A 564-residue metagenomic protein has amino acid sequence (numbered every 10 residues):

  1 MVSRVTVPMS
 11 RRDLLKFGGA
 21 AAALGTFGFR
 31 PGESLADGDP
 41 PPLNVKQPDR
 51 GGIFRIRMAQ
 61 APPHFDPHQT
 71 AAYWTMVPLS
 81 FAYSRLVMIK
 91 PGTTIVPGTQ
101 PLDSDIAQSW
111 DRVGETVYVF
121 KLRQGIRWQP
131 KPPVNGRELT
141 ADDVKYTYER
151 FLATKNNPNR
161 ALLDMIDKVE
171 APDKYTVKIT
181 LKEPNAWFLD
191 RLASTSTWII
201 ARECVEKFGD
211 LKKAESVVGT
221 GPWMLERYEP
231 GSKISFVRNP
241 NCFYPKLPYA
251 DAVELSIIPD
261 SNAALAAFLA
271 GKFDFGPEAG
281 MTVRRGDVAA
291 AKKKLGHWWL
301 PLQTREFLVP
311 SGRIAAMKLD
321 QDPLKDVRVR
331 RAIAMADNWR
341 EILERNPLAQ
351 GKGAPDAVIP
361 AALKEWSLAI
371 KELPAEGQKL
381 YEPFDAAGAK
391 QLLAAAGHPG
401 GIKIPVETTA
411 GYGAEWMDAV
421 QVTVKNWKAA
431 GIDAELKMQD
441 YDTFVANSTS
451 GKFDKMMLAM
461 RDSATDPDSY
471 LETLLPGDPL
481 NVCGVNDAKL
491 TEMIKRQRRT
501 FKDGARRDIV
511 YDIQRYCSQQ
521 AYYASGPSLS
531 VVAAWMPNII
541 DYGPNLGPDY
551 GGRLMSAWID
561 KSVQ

Functional and structural regions predicted by a protein language model:
M1-D13, A20-A23, F27: N-terminal secretory signal peptides
G28-G32, G38, A72-P78, E229-K233 (+6 more regions): Detector for C-terminal structural segments
G32-G38, K168-V169, E226-V237, E254-D320 (+3 more regions): Extracellular/periplasmic solute-recognition and catalytic clefts
R55, G136, T140-Y146, K174-T180 (+9 more regions): Alpha-helical secondary-structure segments
R57-G114, E149, S216-T220: N-terminal lobe/hinge region of extracytoplasmic solute-binding protein
Q60-L79, P132-R137, F188-T197, T220 (+3 more regions): A structural "hinge/loop" feature
W74, Q108-N156, K178, L255-I257 (+2 more regions): Aromatic- and charge-enriched surface segment that lines or borders ligand/interaction sites
D111, V119-Q124, N157-C204, R227: Surface-exposed binding/hinge segments that line and control ligand-binding clefts or catalytic entry sites
